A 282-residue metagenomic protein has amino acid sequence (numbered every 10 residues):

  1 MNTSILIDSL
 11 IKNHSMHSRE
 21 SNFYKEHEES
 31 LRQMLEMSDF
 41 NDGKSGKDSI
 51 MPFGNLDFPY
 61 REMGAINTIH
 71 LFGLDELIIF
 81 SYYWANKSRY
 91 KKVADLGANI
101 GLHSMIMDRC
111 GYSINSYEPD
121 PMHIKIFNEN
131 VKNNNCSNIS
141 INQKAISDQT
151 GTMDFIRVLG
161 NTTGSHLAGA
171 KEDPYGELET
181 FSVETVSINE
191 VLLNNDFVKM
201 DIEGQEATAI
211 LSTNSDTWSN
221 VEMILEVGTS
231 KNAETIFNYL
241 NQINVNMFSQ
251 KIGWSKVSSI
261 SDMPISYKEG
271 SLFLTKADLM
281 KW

Functional and structural regions predicted by a protein language model:
M1-N138, D173-L178, N246-W282: S-adenosyl-L-methionine
L71-L96, S140, T152-R157, A168-W218 (+2 more regions): Short internal loop-to-helix segment that lines adenine-nucleotide cofactor pockets
M105, K125, G151, A207-T208: Short N-terminal helix/helix-N-cap motif within the alpha/beta-hydrolase-1
Y112, W218-V221: A short helix->loop->beta-strand "cap" motif at the edges of active sites that frequently abuts
P119-D120, E203, V227-G228: Short strand-turn motif at the edge of the Rossmann-like AdoMet-binding core
N128, N133-G160: Core alpha/beta nucleotide-donor-binding catalytic domains of modification enzymes
N220-G228: Conserved beta-strand signature within the Rossmann-like core of class I S-adenosyl-L-methionine
